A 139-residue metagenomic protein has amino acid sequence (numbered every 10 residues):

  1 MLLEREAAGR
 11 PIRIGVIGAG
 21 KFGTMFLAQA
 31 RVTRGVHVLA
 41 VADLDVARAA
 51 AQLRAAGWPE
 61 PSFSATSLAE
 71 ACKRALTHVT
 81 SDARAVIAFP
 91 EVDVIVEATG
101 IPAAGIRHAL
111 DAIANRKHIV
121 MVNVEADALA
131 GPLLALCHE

Functional and structural regions predicted by a protein language model:
M1-D111: N-terminal glycine-/serine-/threonine-rich beta1-alpha1-beta2 phosphate-ribose binding loop of Rossmann-like
R34, G57, R116-K117, E139: Glycine-centered loop/turn motif at secondary-structure junctions
T80, V120-M121: Structural detector of well-ordered beta-strand residues that form the stable sheet scaffold of enzyme domains
E91, N115-H118: Glycine-enriched alpha-helix->loop->beta-strand junction motifs that scaffold or abut catalytic
T99, A104-N115, V122-E139: Rossmann-fold NAD(P)-binding glycine/threonine-rich loop
